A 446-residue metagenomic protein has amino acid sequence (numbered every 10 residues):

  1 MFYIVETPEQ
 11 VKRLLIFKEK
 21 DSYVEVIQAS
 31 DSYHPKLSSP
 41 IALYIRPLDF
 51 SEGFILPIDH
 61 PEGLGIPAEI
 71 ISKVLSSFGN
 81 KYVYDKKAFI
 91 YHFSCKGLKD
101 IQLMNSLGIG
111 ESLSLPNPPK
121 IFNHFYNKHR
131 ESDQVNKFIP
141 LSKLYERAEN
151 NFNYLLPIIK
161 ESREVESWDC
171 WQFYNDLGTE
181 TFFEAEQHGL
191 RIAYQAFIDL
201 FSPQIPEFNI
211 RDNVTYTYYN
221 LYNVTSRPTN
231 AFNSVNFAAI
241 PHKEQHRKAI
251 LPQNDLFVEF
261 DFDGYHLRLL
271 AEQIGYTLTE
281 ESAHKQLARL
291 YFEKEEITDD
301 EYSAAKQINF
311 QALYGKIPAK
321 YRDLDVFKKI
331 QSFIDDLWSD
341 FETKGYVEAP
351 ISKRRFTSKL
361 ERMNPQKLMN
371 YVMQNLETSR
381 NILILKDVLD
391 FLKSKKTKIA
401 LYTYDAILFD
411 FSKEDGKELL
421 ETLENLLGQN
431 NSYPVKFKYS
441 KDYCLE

Functional and structural regions predicted by a protein language model:
M1-E19, A68-E69, S76-S77, Q204 (+4 more regions): Short, Lys/Arg-enriched, disordered terminal segments
F2-R163: Conserved DEDDh/DEDDy metal-dependent 3′-5′ exonuclease domain
K18, V74-L75, F93, V388-L392 (+1 more regions): Hydrophobic, Leu/Ile/Phe/Ala-enriched alpha-helical segments that form helix-helix packing faces
A29-P40, Y44-S51, I58-G63, Q195-D299 (+3 more regions): Acidic, glycine-rich two-metal-ion catalytic cores of nucleic acid-processing enzymes
I90-D169, F173, G178-H188, A239-P365: Helical catalytic core of nucleic-acid polymerases
Y145, F183-Y194, P318, I407-T422: Catalytic palm subdomain of template-directed nucleic-acid polymerases, centered on the conserved carboxylate motif
Y433-E446: Short proline/glycine- and acidic-rich turn/helix-capping motifs at secondary-structure junctions
